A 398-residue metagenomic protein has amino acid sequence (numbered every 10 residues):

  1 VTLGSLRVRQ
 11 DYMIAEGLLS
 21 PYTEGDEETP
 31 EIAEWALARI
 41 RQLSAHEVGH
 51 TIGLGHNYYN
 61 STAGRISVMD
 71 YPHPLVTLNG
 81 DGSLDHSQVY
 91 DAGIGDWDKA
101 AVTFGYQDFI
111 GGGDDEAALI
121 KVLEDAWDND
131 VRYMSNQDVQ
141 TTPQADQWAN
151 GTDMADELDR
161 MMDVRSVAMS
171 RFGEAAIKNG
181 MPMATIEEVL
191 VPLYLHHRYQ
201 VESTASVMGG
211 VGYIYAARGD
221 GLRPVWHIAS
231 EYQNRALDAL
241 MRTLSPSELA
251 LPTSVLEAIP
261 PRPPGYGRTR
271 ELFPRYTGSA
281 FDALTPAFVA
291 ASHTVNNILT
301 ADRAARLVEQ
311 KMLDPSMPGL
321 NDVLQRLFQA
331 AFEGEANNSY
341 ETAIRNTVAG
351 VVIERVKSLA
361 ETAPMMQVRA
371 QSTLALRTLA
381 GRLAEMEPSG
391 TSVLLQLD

Functional and structural regions predicted by a protein language model:
V1-T51, V76-L78: Metzincin-family zinc-dependent endopeptidase catalytic domain
T2-G4, G55, Y59, D70-P72: Generic beta-strand/beta-sheet core signal
E28, R39, L54, S87 (+1 more regions): Sparse, context-dependent recognition of short Cys/His-centered cofactor- or disulfide-binding micro-motifs
E34-L43, Y59, A184, E188-V191: Soluble non-cytosolic domains of exported or imported proteins
V48-T62: Catalytic Zn2+-binding segment of zinc metalloproteases
A63-D398: Conserved catalytic/binding loops enriched for acidic/polar residues
